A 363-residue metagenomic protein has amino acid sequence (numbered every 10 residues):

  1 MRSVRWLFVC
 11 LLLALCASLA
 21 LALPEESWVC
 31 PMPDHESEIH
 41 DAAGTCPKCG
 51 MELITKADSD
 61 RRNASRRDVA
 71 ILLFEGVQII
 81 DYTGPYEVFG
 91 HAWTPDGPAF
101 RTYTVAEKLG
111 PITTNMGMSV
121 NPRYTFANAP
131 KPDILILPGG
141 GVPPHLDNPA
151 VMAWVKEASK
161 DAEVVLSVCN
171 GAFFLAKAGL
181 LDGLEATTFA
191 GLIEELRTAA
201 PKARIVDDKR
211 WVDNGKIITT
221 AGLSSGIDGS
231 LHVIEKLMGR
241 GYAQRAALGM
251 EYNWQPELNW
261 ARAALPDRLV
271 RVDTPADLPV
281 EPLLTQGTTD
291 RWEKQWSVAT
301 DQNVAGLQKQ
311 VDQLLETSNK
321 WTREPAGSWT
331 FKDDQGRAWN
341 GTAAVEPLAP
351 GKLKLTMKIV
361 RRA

Functional and structural regions predicted by a protein language model:
M1-L11: Bacterial N-terminal signal peptides that target proteins for export
L13-N63: Intrinsically disordered, low-complexity terminal tails/loops enriched in metal-binding residues
D58-V165, F173-K177, D207, L231-A363: Extended, subdomain-level signal for the structured scaffold at the beginning of enzyme domains
K160-V164, L181-E185, K216: Short active-site oxyanion
L181-K209, G249-M250: A conserved active-site-flanking secondary-structure segment within enzyme catalytic domains
D208-A221: Amphipathic alpha-helical segments enriched in hydrophobic/aromatic residues interleaved with Lys/Arg
I218-L231: Active-site-proximal catalytic alpha-helix in oxidoreductases
